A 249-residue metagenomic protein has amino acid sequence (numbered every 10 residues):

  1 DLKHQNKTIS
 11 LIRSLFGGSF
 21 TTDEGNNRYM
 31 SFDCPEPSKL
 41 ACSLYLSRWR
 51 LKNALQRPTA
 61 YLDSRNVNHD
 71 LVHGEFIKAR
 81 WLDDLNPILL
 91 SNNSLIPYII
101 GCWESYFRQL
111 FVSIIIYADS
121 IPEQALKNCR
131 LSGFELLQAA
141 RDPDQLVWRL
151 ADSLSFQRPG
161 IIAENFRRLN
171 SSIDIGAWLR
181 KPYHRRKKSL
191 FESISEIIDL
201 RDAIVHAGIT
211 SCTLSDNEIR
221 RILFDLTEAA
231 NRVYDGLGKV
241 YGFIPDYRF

Functional and structural regions predicted by a protein language model:
D1-K3, S10, S14, G18: Intrinsically disordered, low-complexity regulatory segments enriched in Ser/Thr/Pro and charged residues
H4-T8, S91, L95-Y98, W103-Y106 (+3 more regions): Short amphipathic alpha-helical segments
R13, G17, F107, F111 (+1 more regions): Short amphipathic alpha-helical signal-transduction/dimerization elements
G17-G25: A short amphipathic beta-strand at an alpha->beta junction
N27-S195: Helix-loop junctions and short alpha-helical segments
L85-L89, C212-N217: Short, surface-exposed loop/turn segments at secondary-structure junctions
I173-A203, T213-F249: Amphipathic, Lys/Arg-enriched alpha-helical patches that create a basic surface for binding polyanionic ligands
H206-A207: Histidine-centered active-site/metal-ligand motif
